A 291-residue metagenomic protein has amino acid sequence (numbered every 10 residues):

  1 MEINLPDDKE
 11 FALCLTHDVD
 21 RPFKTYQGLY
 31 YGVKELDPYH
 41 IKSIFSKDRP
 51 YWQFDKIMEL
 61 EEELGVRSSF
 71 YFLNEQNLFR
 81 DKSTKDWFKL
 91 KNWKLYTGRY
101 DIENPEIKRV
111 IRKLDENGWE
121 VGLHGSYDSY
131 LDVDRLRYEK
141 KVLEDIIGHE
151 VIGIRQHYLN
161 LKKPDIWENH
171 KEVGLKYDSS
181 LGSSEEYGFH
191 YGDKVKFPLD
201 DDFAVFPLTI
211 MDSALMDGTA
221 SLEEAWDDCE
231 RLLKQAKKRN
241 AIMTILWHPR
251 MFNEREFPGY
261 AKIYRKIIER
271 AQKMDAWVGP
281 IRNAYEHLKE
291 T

Functional and structural regions predicted by a protein language model:
M1-F206, E223-I245, E254-T291: Catalytic alpha-helical scaffold of carbohydrate-active enzymes acting on polysaccharides/glycoconjugates
F203-T219, W247-R250: Active-site clefts of carbohydrate-active enzymes
